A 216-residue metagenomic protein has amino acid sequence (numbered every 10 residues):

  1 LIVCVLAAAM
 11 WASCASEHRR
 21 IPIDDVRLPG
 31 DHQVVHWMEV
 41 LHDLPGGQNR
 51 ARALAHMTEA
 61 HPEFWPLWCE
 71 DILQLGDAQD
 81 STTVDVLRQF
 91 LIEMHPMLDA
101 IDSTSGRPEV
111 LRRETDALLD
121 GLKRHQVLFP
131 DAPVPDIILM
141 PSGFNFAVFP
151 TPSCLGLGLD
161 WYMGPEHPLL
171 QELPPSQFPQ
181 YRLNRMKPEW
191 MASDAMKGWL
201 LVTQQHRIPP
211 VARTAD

Functional and structural regions predicted by a protein language model:
L1-I2: Bacterial N-terminal signal peptides that target proteins for export
M10-S13: C-terminal motif of bacterial Sec signal peptides marking the signal peptidase cleavage site
S16-I92: N-terminal mature-domain "stem" immediately C-terminal to a signal peptide or N-terminal signal-anchor/transmembrane
T83-D216: Acidic/His-rich structured neighborhood in mature extracellular/periplasmic domains
